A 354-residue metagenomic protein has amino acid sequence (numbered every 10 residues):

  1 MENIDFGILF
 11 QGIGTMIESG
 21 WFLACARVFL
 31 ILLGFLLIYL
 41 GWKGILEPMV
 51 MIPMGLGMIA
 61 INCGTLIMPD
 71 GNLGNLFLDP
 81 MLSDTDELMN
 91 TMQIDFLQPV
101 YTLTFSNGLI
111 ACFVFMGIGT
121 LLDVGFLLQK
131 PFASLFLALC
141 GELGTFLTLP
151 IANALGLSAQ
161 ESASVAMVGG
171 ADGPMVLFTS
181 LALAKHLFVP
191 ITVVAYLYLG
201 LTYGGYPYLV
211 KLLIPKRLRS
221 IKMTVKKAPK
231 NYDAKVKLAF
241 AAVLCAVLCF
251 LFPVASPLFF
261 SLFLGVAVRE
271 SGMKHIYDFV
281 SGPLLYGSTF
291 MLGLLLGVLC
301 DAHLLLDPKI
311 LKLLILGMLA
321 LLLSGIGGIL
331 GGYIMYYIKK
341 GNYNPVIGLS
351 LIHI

Functional and structural regions predicted by a protein language model:
M1-L78, M92: N-terminal alpha-helical transmembrane segments of multi-pass membrane transport and channel/translocase proteins
W21-L30, P99-V114, S162-M167, V254-L262 (+1 more regions): Structural signature of hydrophobic alpha-helical transmembrane segments
A24, V124-L149, H303-I329: Entry/N-cap segments of selected transmembrane alpha helices and their immediately preceding amphipathic helices
L127-L143, L147, A159-G205: Membrane-core helix-loop-helix motifs of multi-pass transport proteins
P150-A159, I191-M223, L330-K340: Juxtamembrane and boundary regions of transmembrane helices in multi-pass small-molecule transporters and channels
Y196-M273: Membrane-embedded hairpin module used as a gating/binding unit in multi-pass transport and secretion proteins
L244-G332: Transmembrane helical segments that form the transport core of multi-pass membrane transport proteins
I352-I354: Conserved small/polar residues in nucleotide/adenosyl-binding loops
